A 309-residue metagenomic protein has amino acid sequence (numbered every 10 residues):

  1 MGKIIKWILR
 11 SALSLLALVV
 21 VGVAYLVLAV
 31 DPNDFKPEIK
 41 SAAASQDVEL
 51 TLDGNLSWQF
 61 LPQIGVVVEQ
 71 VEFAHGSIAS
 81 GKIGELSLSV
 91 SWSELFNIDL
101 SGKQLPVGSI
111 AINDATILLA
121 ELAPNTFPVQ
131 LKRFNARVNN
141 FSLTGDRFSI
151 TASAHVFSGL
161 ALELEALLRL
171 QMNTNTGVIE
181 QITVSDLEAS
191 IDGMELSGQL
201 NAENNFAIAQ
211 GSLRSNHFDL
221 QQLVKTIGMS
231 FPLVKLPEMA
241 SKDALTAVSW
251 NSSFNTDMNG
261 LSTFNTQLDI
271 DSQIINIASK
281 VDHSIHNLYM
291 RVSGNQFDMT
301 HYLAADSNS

Functional and structural regions predicted by a protein language model:
M1-L18: N-terminal Sec-pathway targeting helices
V20-A111, I117: Terminal hydrophobic membrane-targeting helix
E49-T51, S77-V90, P124-A136, F157-R169 (+3 more regions): Amphipathic hydrophobic-ligand
A79, P106-G108, A207-A209, S262 (+2 more regions): Outer-envelope beta-barrel architecture signal
G102, F134-S153, T183-D186, M239-Q267 (+1 more regions): Solvent-exposed beta-strand/coil patches in large extracellular/periplasmic or lumenal scaffold regions
G102-A209, S215-F218: Elongated, acidic membrane-bridging lipid-handling scaffolds and related periplasm/extracellular "bridge/tunnel" systems
T126-P128, G228-P232, D306-N308: Flexible, surface-exposed loop regions and adjacent strand-edge segments of Gram-negative outer-membrane beta-barrel
F297-N308: Soluble, acidic/polar mature domains that operate outside membranes
